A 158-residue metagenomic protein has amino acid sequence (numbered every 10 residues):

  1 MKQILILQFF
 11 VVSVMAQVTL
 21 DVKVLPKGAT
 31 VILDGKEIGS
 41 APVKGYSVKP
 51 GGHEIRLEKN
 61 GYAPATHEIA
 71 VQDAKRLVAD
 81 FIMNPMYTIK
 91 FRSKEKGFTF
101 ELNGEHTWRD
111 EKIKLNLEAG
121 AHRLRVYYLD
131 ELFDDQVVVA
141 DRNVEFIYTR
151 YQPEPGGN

Functional and structural regions predicted by a protein language model:
M1-K2, V18: N-terminal hydrophobic targeting signals that begin at the initiator methionine
Q3-V14: Sec-dependent N-terminal signal peptides
A16-N158: Short loop/turn and low-complexity linker motifs enriched in small/turn-promoting residues
